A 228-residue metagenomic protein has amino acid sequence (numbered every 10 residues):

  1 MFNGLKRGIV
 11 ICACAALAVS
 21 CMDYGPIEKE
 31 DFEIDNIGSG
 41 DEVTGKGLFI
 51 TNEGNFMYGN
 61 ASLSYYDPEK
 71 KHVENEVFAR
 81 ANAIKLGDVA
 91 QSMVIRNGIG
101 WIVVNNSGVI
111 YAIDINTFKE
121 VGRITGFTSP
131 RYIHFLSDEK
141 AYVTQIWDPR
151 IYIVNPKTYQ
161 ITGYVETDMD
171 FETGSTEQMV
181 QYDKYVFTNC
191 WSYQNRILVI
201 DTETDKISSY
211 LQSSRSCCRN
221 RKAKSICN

Functional and structural regions predicted by a protein language model:
F2-G8, A15-L48: Bacterial Sec-dependent N-terminal signal peptides
G25-E30, H72-K85, T117-I124, Q160-D170 (+1 more regions): A short beta-strand motif characteristic of beta-propeller blades
L48-Y58, I102-N106, V143-W147, T188-S192 (+2 more regions): Conserved beta-strand positions in repeat-built beta-propeller and related beta-rich domains
G59-L136: Post-signal peptide N-terminal segment of secreted/secretory-pathway proteins
L63-Y66, I113, V154, I197-I200 (+1 more regions): Hydrophobic/aromatic beta-strand positions that recur at structurally equivalent sites within the blades
I84-R96, F127-L136, M169-Y185, S213-N228: Beta-rich, blade/repeat-based domains predominating in secreted/periplasmic proteins but also intracellular
V109-I110, P149-I151, Q194-I197: Structural signal for beta-propeller blades
E120-D183: Asp-box/WD-like beta-propeller blade repeats and closely related beta-sheet repeat scaffolds
